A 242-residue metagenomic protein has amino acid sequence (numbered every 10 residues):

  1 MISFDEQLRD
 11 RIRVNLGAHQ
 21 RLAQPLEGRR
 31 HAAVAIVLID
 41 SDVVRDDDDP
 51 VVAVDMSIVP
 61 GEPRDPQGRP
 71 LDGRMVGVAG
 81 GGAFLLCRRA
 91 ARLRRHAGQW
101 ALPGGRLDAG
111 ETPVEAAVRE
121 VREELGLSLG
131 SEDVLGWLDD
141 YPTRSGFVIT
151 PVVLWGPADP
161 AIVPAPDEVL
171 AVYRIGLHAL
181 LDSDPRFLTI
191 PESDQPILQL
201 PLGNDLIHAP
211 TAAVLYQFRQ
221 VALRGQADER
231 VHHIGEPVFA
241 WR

Functional and structural regions predicted by a protein language model:
M1-A101, R106-E123, L127-P160, P201-R242: N-terminal leader/linker segments that precede catalytic domains of diphosphate-processing enzymes
P164-L202: NUDIX/MutT-family hydrolases
